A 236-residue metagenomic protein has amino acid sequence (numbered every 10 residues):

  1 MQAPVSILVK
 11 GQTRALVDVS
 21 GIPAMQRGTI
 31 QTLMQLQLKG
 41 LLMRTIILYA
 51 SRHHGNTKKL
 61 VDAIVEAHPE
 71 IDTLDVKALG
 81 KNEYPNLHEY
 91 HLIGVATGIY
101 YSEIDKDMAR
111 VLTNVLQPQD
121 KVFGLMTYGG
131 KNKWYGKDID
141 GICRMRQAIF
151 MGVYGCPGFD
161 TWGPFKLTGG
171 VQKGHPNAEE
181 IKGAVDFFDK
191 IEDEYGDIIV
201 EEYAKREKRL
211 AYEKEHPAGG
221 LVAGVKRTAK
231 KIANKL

Functional and structural regions predicted by a protein language model:
A3-V5, V9, A15-V19, A24: Acidic, Ala/Val/Gly-enriched low-complexity intrinsically disordered segments
T13-L16, H54, Y101: Alpha-helix N-cap/helix-start and coil->helix boundary motif
R14, I30-L33, A229: N-terminal compositionally biased, intrinsically disordered segments and leader/signal-like regions
I22-M25, I30-L42: Short, Lys/Arg-enriched N-terminal segments with co-localized hydrophobic residues within the first ~10-30 amino acids
T45, R52, K59, A67-L74 (+2 more regions): FMN-binding flavodoxin-like domain, especially the glycine-rich phosphate-binding loop
I71-Y84: A short, well-structured beta->alpha microelement
